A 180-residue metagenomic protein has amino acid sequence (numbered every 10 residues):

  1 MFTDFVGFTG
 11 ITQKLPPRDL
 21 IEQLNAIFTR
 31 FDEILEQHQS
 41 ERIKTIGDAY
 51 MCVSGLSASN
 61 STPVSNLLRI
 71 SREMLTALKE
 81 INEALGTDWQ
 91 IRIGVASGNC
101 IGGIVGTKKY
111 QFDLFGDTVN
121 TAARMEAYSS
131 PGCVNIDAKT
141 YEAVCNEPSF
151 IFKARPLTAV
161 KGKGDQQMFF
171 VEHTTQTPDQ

Functional and structural regions predicted by a protein language model:
M1-R69: Catalytic NTP-binding/metal-coordinating core of nucleotidyl cyclase/transferase enzymes
D32, R72-K79, N99: Structural signal for well-ordered, non-membrane alpha-helices
H38-Q39, I43-I46, A77-G94, T158-V160: Catalytic core regions of nucleotide second-messenger enzymes
G47, L67, M74, I93-V95 (+1 more regions): Structural scaffold positions in well-ordered secondary structure
V53-P63, I93-F112, P131-G132: Catalytic strand-loop-helix junctions within cyclic-nucleotide turnover domains
N82, A96-S97, D117-A138: Catalytic/regulatory signature loops of cyclic-dinucleotide turnover enzymes and related class III nucleotidyl cyclases
C100-G102, Y128-Q180: Cytosolic regulatory/linker segments at or just downstream of nucleotide-handling modules in signal-transduction
K108, A122, A154-L157: Short beta-alpha junctions and helix-cap segments that line functional grooves
